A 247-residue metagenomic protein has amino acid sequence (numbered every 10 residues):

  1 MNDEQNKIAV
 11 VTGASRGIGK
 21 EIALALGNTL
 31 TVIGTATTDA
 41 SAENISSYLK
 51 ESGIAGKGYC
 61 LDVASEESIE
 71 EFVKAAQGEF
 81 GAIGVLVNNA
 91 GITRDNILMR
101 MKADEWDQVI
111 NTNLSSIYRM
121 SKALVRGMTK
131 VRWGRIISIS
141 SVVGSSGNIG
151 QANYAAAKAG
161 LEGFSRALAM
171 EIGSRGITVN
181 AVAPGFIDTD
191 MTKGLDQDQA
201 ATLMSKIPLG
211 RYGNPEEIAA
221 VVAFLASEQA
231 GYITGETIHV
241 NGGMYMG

Functional and structural regions predicted by a protein language model:
S15-R16: Conserved glycine-rich cofactor-binding loop
T29-N44: Conserved glycine-rich Rossmann-like NAD(P)H-binding loop of the short-chain dehydrogenase/reductase
I97-L98, E105-I110, T192, L203: Substrate-binding pocket helix/loop in short-chain dehydrogenase/reductase
S121, A157, S165: Active-site helix of classical SDR
R126, M170-S174, G231: Alpha-helical segment proximal to the catalytic Tyr-Lys
S141: Residue(s) in the substrate-gating loop at a strand-loop-helix junction that position the organic substrate next
G173, T178, I233-G235, N241: Short, small/polar-rich loop/turn modules that mediate ligand/substrate recognition or access, typified
